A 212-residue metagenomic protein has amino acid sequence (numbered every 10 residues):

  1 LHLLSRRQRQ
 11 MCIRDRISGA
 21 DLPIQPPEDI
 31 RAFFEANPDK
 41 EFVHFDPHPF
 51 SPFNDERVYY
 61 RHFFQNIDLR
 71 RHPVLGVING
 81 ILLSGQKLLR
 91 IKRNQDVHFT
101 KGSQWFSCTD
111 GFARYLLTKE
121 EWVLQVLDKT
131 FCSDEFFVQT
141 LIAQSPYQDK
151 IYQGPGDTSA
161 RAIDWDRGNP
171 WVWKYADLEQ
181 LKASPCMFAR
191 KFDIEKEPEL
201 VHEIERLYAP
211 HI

Functional and structural regions predicted by a protein language model:
L1-R9, I13: Single conserved hydrophobic/aromatic residue that forms the stacking wall/gate of nucleotide- or nucleobase-binding
R14-G19: Short beta-strand-to-loop acidic/aromatic patch adjacent to the donor-nucleotide binding site
I24-Y59: Conserved donor-nucleotide/metal-binding helix-loop-beta segment in metal-dependent transferases, i.e., the alpha-helix
R57-Q95: Membrane-proximal basic amphipathic "stem/tether" segments
R93-S107: A recurrent flexible, glycine/aromatic-enriched loop bordering the glycosyltransferase active site that acts as
F99-S103, V123-K129: Active-site rim elements
Q104-E120, V138, P146: Conserved nucleotide-sugar donor-binding and metal-coordinating catalytic region shared by glycosyltransferases
Q125-I212: C-terminal catalytic/acceptor-binding lobe
